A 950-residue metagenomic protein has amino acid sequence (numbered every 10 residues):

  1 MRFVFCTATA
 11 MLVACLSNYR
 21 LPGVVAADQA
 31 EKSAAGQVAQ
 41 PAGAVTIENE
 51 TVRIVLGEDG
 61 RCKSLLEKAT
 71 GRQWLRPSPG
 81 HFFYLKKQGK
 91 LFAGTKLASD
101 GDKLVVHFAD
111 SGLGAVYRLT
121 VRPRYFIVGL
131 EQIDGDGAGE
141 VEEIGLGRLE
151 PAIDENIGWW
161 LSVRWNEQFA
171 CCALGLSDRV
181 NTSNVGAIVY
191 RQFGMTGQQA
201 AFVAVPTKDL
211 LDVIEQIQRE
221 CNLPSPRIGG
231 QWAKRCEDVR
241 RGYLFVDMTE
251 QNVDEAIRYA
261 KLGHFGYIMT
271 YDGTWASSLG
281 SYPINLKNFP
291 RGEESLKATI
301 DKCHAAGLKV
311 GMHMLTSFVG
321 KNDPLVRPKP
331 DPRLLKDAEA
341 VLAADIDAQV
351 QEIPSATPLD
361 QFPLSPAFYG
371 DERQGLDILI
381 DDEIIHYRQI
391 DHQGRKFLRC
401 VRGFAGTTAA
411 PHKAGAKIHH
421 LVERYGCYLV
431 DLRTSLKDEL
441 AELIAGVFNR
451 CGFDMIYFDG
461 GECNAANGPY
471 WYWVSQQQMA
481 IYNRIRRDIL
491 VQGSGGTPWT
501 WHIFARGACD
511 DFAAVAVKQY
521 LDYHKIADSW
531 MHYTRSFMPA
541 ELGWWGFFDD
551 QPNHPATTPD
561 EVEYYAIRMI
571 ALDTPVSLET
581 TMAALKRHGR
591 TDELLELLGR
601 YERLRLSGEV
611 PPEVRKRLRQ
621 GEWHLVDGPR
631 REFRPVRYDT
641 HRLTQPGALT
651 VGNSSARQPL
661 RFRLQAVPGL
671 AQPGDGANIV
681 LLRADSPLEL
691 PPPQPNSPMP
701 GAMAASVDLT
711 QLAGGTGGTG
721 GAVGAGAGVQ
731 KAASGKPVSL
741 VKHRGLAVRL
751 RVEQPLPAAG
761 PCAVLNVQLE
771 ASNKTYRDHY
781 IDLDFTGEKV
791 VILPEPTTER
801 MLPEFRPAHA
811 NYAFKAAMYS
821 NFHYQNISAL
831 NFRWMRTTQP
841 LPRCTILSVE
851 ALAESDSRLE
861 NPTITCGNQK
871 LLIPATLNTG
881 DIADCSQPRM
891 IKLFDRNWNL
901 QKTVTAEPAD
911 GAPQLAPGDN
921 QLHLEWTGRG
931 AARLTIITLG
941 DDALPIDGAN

Functional and structural regions predicted by a protein language model:
I47-I268, D272, P290, A298 (+15 more regions): Carbohydrate-recognition beta-sandwich/jelly-roll modules in extracellular/periplasmic carbohydrate-active proteins
I144-G147, L660-F662, G674-V680, H743-V748 (+2 more regions): Extracellular beta-strand ligand-recognition surfaces/modules
E237, G242-E339, V422-A441, A445 (+2 more regions): Aromatic-lined carbohydrate-binding/catalytic grooves of carbohydrate-active enzymes
L296-G320, L334-E339, R568, L572-D675: Carbohydrate-binding surfaces of carbohydrate-active enzymes
T316, G320-R402, G406-A409, G669-A671: Autoprocessing Asn-cyclization modules and mimics
L325-E339, Y425-E439, Y482-L585: Glycan-recognition surfaces
L364, R402-A405, A410, A414 (+1 more regions): Intrinsically disordered, low-complexity segments enriched in serine, threonine, and glycine
L681, P687-L690, Q694-G715, G721-A816 (+1 more regions): Extracellular ligand-binding interfaces
